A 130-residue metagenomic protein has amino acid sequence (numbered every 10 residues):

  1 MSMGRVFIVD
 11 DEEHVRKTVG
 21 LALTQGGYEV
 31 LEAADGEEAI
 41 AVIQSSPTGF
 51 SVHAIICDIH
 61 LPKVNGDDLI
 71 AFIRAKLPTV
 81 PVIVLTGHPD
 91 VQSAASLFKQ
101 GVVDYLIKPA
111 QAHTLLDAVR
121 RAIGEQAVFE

Functional and structural regions predicted by a protein language model:
K17-Q25: Charged docking surfaces used in two-component/phosphorelay signaling
E32-A54: Acidic, metal-coordinating helix/loop segments flanking the phosphotransfer/catalytic sites of two-component signaling
A41, D67-P78: Short amphipathic alpha-helix used as the core "switch/output" element in two-component signaling
I59-H60: The short loop immediately C-terminal to the conserved phospho-acceptor aspartate in CheY-like receiver
D68, P89-D104: Alpha4 helix (beta4-alpha4-beta5 surface) of REC/receiver domains from two-component response regulators
A110-R120: C-terminal output helix
R120-E130: The C-terminal output helix
